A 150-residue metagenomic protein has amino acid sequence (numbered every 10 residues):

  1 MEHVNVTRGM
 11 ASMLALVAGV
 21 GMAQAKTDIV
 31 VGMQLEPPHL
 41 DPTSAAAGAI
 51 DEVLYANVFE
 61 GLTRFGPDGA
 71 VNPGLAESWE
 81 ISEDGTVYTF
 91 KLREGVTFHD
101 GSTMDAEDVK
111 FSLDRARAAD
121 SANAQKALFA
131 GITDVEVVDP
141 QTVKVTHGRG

Functional and structural regions predicted by a protein language model:
E2-A23: Gram-negative bacterial Sec-dependent N-terminal signal peptides
T27-E36, E77, V87-T89, V109-S112 (+1 more regions): Short, well-ordered beta-strand elements
G32-E83, D114: N-terminal lobe/hinge region of extracytoplasmic solute-binding protein
N57, A70, G74, K91 (+3 more regions): Extracytoplasmic/secreted proteins, especially bacterial periplasmic and envelope-associated proteins
P67, E83-T86, P140, G150: Short strand-connecting beta-turns/loops that link adjacent beta-strands
K91, A127-G150: Surface-exposed binding/hinge segments that line and control ligand-binding clefts or catalytic entry sites
V96: Short basic (Lys/Arg) and small-residue
